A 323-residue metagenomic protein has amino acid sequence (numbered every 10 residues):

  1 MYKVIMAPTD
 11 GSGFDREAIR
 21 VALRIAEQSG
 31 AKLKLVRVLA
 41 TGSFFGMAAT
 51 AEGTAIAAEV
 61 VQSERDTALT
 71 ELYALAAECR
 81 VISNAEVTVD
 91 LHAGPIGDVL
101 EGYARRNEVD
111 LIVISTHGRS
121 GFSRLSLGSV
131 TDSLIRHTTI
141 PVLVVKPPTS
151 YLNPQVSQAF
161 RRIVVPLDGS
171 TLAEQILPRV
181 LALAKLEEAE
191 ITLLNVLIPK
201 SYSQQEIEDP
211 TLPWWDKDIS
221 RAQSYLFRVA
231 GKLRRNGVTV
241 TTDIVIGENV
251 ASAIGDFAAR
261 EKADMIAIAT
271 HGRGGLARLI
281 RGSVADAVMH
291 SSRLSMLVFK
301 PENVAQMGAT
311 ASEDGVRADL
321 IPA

Functional and structural regions predicted by a protein language model:
M1-A55, S83-N84, T88, Q158-T211 (+4 more regions): Small/aliphatic-rich secondary-structure junction motif
M1-K3, R24-Q28, G97-N153, D256-L320: Gly/Ser-rich helix-loop-strand patches that form or flank binding pockets for ribonucleotide-derived cofactors
A18, I96, L127, I176 (+2 more regions): Amphipathic coiled-coil/heptad-repeat helices and related helical stalk/stem segments that mediate oligomerization
A18-V21, E71, V99, I176-R179 (+2 more regions): Well-ordered alpha-helical segments embedded in enzymatic catalytic cores
A55-T70, T211-S224: A short acidic, glycine-rich active-site loop that binds or catalyzes chemistry on phosphate/adenosine moieties
L69, Y73-V81, Q223, F227-R234: Class I S-adenosyl-L-methionine
L91-V99, V245-A253: Charged docking surfaces used in two-component/phosphorelay signaling
